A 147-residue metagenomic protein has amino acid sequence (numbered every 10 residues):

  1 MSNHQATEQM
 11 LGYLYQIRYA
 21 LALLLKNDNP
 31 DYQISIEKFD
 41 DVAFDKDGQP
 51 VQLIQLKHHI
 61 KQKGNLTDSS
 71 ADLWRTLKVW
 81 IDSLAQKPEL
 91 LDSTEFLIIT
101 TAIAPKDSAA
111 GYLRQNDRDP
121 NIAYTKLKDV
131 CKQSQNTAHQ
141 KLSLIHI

Functional and structural regions predicted by a protein language model:
M1-T7, H58-I145: Acidic metal-coordinating catalytic centers involved in nucleic-acid phosphodiester chemistry
Q5, Q9-M10, L14-K78, D82: Catalytic centers of nucleases
R18, I145-H146: N-terminal targeting/docking segments
I36-K38, T100, I147: Surface-exposed beta-strand edges and flanking loops
